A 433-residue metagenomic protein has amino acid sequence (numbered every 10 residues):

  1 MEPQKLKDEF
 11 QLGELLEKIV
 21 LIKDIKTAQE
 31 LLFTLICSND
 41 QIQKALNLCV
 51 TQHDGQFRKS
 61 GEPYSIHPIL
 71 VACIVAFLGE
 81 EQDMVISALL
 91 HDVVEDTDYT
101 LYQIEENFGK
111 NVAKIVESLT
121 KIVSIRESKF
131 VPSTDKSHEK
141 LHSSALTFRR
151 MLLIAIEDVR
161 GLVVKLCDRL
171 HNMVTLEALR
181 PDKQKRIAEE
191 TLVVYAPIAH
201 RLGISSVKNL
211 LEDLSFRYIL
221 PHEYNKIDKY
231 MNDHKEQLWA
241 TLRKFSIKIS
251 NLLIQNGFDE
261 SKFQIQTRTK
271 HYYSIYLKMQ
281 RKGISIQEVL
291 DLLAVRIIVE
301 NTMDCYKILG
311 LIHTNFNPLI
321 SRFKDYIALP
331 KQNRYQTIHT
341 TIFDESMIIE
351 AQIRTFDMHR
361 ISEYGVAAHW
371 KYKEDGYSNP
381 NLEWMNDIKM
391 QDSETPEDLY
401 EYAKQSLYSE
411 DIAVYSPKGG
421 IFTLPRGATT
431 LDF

Functional and structural regions predicted by a protein language model:
M1-I349, R354-Y402, E410, P417-I421: Active-site helical microenvironments for divalent-metal-assisted chemistry
L70, T429-D432: Short amphipathic alpha-helical face segments that pack within enzyme cores and frequently flank/anchor catalytic
G419-T429: Short, contiguous acidic and Ser/Thr-rich linear segments
